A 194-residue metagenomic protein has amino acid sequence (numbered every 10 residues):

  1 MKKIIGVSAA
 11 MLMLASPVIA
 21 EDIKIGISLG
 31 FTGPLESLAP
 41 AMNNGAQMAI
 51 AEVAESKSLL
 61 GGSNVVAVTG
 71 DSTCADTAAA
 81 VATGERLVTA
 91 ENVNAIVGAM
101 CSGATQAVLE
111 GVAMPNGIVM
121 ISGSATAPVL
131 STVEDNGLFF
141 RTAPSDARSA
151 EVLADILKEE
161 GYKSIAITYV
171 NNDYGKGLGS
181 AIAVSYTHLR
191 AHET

Functional and structural regions predicted by a protein language model:
K2-A10: Sec-dependent signal peptide recognition, specifically the positively charged N-region followed immediately by
S16-A20: Sec/Tat signal peptide C-region and signal peptidase I cleavage site
D22-K24, K163-S164: Residues that mark the start of a beta-strand
G26-Q47, G70-T77, M100, T168-K176: Extracytoplasmic "Venus flytrap"
N44-A67, L189: Signal peptide-proximal N-terminal region of secreted/periplasmic/extracellular or secretory-lumen proteins
V65-R86, S149-V152: Structural motif
T89-L189: Extracytoplasmic ligand/sensor domains, especially the bilobed periplasmic-binding protein
A191-T194: A short, hydrophobic C-terminal helix/tail in secreted or cell-surface proteins
